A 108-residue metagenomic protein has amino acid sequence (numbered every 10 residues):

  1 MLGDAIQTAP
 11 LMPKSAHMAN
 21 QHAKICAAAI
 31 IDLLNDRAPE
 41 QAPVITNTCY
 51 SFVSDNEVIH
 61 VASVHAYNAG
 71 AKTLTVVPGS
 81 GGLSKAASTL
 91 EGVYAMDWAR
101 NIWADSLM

Functional and structural regions predicted by a protein language model:
L2-N47, S51-V53, H60-V61: A conserved FAD-binding loop/helix module that cradles the flavin
H60-M108: C-terminal auxiliary extensions adjacent to catalytic cores
